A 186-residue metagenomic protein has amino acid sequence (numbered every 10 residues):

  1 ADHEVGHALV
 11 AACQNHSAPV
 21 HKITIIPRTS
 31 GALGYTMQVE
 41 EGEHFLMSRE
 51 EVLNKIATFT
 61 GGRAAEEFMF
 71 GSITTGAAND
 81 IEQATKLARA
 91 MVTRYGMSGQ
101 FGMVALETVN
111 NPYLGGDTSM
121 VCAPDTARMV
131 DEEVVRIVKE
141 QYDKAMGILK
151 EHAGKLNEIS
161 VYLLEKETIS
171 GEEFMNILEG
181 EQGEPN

Functional and structural regions predicted by a protein language model:
A1-D2, A8-N186: Soluble catalytic regions of large protease machineries
